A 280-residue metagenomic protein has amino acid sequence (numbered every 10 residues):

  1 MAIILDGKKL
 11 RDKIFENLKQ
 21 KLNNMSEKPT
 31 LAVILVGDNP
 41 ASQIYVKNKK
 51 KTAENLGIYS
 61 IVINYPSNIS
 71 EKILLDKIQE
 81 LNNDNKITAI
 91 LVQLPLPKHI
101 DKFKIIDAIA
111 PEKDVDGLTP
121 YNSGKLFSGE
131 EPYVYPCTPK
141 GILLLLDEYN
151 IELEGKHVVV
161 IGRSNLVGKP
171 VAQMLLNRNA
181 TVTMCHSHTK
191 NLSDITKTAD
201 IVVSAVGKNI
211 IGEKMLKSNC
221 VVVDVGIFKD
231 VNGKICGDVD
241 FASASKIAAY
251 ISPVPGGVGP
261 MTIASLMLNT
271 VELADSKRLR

Functional and structural regions predicted by a protein language model:
M1-E27: Positively charged, low-complexity intrinsically disordered leader regions
K28-D38: Short beta-strand segments enriched in small/hydrophobic residues
D38-K50, Y133-V221, D230, K234-S245: Glycine-rich phosphate/diphosphate-binding loop of Rossmann-like nucleotide-binding domains
A53-S67, V182-M184: Short beta-strand elements in bilobed, periplasmic/extracellular small-molecule ligand-binding domains
I73-N85: Short, well-structured alpha-helical segments in soluble
V92-L153: Anion-binding alpha/beta catalytic cores of soluble intermediary-metabolism enzymes, centered on
Q93-H99, G207-N209, I227-K229, G257-P260: Short glycine-rich anion-binding loops that position phosphate/pyrophosphate groups of nucleotides and phosphorylated
F103-S123, G226-K277: Rossmann-fold NAD(P)-binding glycine/threonine-rich loop
